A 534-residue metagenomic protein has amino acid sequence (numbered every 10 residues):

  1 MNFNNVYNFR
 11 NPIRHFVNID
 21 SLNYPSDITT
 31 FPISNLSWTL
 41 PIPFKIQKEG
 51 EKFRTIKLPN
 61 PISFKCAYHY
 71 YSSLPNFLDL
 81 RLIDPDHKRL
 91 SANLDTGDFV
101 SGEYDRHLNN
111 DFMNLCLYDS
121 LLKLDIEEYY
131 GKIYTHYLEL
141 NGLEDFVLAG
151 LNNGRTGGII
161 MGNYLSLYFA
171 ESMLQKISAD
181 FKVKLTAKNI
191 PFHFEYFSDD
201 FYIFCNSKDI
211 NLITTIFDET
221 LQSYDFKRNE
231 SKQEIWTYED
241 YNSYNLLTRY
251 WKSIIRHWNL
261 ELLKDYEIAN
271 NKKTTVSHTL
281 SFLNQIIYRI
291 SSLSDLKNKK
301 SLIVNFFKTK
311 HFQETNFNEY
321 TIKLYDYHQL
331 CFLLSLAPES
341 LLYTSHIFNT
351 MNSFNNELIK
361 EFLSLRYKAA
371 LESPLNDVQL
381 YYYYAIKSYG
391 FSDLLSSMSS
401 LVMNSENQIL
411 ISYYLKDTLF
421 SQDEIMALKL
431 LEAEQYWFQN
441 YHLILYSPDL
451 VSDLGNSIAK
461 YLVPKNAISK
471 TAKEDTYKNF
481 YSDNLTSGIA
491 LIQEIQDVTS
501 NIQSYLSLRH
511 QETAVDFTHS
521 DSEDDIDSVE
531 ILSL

Functional and structural regions predicted by a protein language model:
M1-L58, K65, H69-S73, G97-V100 (+6 more regions): Right-hand nucleic-acid polymerase module
K48, G150-I159: Short glycine/proline-rich turn/loop motifs
F53-I83, E127-Y130, G157-V183: Conserved pre-motif C helix in the palm subdomain of viral-like polymerases
A67-A149: Catalytic-core region of right-hand nucleic acid polymerases
R106-M113, K184-H193: Catalytic micro-motifs at enzyme active sites that drive phosphoryl/nucleotidyl and oxygen chemistry
D125, G162, S166, T186-N206: Catalytic palm active-site di-aspartate
I133, Y137-L138, E195-F197, Y202-T220: Catalytic palm subdomain of template-directed nucleic-acid polymerases, centered on the conserved carboxylate motif
G162, Y224-W258: Conserved catalytic core of two-metal-ion nucleotidyltransferases
